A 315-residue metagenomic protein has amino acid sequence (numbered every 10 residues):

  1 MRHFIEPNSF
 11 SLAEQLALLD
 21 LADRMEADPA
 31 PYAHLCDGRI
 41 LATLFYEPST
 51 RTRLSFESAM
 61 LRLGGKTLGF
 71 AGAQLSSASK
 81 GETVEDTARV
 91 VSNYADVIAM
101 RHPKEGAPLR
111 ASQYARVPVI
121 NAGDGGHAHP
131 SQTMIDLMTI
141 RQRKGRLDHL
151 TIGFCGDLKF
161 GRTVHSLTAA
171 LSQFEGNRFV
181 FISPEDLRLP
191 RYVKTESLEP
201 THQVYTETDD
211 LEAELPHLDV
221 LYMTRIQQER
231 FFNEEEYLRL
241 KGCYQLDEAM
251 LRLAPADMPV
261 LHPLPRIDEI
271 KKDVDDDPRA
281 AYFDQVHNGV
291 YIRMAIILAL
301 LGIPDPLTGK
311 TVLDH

Functional and structural regions predicted by a protein language model:
M1-L54, S58: Positively charged, low-complexity intrinsically disordered leader regions
H34-R141, D268-K271: Phosphate/diphosphate ligand-binding glycine-rich loop within oxidoreductases
L35-L41, D148-L150, G176, D257: Phosphate-coordination loops involved in phosphoryl transfer and adenosine-cofactor binding
E47-A59, Q142-M223: Glycine-rich phosphate/diphosphate-binding loop of Rossmann-like nucleotide-binding domains
V117, E175-N177, L253-P259: A short helix->loop->beta-strand "cap" motif at the edges of active sites that frequently abuts
S197-V274, R279-A280: Rossmann-like adenosine-cofactor binding region
D257-M258, P263-H315: Adenosine-phosphate binding glycine-rich loop
